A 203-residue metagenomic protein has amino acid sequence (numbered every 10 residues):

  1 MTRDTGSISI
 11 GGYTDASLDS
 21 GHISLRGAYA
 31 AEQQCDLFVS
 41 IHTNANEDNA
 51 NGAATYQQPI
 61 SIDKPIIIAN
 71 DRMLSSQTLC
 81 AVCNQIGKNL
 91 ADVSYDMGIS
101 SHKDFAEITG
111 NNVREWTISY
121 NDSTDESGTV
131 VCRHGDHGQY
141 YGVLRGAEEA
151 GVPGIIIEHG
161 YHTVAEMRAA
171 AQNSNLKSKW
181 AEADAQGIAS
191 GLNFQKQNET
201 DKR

Functional and structural regions predicted by a protein language model:
M1-R203: Active-site-proximal helix/loop segments of hydrolytic enzymes
